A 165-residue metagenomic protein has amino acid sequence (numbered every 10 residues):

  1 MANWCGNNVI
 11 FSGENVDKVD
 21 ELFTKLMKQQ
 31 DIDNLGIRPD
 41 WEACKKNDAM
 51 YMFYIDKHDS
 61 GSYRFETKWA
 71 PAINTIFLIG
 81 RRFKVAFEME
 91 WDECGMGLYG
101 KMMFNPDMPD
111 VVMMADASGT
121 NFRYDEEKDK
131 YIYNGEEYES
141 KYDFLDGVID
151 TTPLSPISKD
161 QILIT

Functional and structural regions predicted by a protein language model:
M1-T165: Intrinsic low-complexity, intrinsically disordered or marginally ordered coil/linker segments
